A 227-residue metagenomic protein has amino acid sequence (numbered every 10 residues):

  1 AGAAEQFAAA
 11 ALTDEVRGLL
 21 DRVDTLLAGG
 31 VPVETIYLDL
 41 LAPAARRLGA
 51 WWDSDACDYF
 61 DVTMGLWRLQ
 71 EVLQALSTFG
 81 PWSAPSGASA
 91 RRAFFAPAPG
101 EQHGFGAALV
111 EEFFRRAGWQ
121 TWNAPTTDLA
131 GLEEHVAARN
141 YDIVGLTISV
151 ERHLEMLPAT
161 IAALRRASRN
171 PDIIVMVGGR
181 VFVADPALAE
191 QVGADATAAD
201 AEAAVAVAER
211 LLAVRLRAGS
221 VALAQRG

Functional and structural regions predicted by a protein language model:
A1-W82: Long amphipathic alpha-helical segments
P32, Q120, D142, D195: Residue-level detector of anion-binding/catalytic polar loops
V72-R92, A107, L132-E133: Accessory recognition modules or surfaces
R91-F94, V144: Conserved hydrophobic helix-helix packing surfaces used for dimerization/oligomerization
A98-H103: Short coil/turn segments
A108-T121: Short helix-loop-beta junction
W122, T127-P186: Cofactor-cradling patches in redox/metallo enzymes
V181, P186-G227: Peripheral docking tails and interdomain loops at the edges of cofactor- or intermediate-handling domains
